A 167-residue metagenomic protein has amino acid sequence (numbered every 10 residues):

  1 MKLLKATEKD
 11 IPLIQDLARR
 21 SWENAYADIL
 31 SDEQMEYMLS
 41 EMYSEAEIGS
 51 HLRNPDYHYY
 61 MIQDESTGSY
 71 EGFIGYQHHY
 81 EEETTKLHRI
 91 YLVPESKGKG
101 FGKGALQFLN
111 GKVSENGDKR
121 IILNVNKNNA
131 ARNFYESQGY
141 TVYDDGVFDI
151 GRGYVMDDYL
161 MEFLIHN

Functional and structural regions predicted by a protein language model:
M1-L3: Extreme N-terminal starter segment of soluble prokaryotic enzymes
K5-I11, Q15-E95, L106-F108, K112 (+3 more regions): Acetyl-CoA-dependent GNAT
E41, K99, Y154: Flexible, glycine- and charge-enriched loops at secondary-structure boundaries
T85, K119-R132, E136-Q138, D145-N167: C-terminal "cap" of GNAT-fold acetyltransferases
V93-E95, K99, K127: Active-site acidic-Proline motif in GNAT/NAT acetyltransferases
K99, N116-K119: Short coil/turn segments at alpha/beta junctions that flank glycine-rich nucleotide-binding fingerprints
K103: Residues forming the Rossmann-fold NAD(P)(H) cofactor-binding site
